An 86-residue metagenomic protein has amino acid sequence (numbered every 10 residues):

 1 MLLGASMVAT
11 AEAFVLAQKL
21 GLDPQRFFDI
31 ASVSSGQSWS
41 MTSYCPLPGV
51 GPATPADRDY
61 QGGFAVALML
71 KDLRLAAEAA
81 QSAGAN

Functional and structural regions predicted by a protein language model:
M1-N86: Helical "substrate-binding/catalytic lid" subdomain of Rossmann-like NAD(P)-dependent dehydrogenases/reductases
